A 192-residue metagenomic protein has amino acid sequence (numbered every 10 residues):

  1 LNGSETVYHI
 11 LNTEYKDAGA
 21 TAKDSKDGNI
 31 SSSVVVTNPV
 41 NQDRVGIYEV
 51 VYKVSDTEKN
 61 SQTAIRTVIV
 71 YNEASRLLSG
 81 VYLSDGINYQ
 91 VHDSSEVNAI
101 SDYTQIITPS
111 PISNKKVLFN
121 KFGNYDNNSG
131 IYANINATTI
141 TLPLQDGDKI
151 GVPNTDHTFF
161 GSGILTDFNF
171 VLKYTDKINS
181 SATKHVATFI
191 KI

Functional and structural regions predicted by a protein language model:
L1-D27: Solvent-exposed, low-complexity, repeat-rich "mucin-like" stalks and linkers
L1-I10, A64-G86: Extracellular interdomain linkers/hinges and stalk-like, low-complexity segments in secreted or single-pass
Y8, T21, V35, K53 (+3 more regions): Generic structural detector for well-ordered beta-strands
G19-T21, V51-K53, V171-K173: Residue-level detector of beta-strand face positions
D27-R66, V70-Y71: Serine/threonine-rich, repeat-prone extracellular segments and beta-strand-based repeat modules of secreted/surface
E73-I192: Ser/Thr/Gly/Pro-rich, low-complexity flexible regions
